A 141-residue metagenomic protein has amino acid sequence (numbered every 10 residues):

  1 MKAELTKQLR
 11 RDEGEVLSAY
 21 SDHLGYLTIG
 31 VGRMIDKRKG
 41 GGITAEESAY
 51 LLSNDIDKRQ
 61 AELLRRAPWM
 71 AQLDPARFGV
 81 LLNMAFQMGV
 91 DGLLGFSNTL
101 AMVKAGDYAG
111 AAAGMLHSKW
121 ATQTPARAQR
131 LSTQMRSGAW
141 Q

Functional and structural regions predicted by a protein language model:
M1-S18, L24, R33-R38, G42-I56 (+2 more regions): Long, amphipathic alpha-helical surface segments
H23-Y26, F78: A structure-centric signal for secondary-structure junctions around beta-strands
M70-S97: Mid-chain, well-packed structural core segment of small domains
